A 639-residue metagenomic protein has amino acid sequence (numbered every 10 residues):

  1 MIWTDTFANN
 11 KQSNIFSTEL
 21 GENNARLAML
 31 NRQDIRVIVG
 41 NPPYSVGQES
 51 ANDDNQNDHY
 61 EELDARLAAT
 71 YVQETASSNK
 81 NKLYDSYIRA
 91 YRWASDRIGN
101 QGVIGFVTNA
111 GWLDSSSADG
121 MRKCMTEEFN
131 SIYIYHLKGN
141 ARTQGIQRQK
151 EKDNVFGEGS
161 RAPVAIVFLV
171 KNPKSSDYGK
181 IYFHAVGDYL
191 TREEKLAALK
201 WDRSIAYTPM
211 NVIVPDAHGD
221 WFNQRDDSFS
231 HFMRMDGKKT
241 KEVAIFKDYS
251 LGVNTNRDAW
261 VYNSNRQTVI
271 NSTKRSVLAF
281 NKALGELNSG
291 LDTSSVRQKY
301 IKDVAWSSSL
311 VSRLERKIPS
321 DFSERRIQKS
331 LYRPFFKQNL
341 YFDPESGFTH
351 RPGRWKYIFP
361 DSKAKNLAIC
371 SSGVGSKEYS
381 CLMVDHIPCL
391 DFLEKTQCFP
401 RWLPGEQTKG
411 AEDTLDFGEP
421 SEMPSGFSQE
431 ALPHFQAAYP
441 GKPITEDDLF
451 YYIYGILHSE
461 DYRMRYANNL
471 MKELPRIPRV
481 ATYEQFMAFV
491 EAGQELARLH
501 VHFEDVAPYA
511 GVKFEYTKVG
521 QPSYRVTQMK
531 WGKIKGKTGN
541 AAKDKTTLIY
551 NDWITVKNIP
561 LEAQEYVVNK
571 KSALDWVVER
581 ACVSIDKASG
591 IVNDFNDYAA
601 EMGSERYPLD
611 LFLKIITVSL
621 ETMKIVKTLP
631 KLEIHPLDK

Functional and structural regions predicted by a protein language model:
I2-D5: Conserved residues in the N-terminal Rossmann fold of short-chain dehydrogenase/reductase
F7-F106, G111-S115, C124-I134, E430 (+2 more regions): SAM-dependent methyltransferase catalytic-core segment centered on the flexible catalytic loop and adjoining short
N52, E74-S77, D96-K639: Sequence-level detector for compositionally biased, low-complexity segments
